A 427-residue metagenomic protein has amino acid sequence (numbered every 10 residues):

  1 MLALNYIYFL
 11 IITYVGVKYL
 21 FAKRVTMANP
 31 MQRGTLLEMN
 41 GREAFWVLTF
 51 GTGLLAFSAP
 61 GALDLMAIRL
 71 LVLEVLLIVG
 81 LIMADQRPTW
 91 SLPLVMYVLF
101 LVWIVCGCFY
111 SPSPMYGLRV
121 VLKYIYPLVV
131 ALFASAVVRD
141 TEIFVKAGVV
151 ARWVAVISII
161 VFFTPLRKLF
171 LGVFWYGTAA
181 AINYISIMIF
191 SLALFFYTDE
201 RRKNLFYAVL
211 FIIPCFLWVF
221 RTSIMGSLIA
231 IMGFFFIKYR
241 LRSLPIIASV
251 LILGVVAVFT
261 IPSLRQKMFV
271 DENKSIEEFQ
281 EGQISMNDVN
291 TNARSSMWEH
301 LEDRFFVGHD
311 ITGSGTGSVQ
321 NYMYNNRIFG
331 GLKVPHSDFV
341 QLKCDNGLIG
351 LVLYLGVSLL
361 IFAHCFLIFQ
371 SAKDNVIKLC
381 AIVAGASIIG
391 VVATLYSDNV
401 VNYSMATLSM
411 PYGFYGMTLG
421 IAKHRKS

Functional and structural regions predicted by a protein language model:
L2-Y6, S58-R69, P114-R119, F174-I182 (+4 more regions): Helix-loop-helix junctions and helix-breaking kinks within/between transmembrane helices of multi-pass membrane
Y8-K18, V383-S427: Transmembrane alpha-helices of multi-pass inner-membrane enzymes
Q32-L48, Q86-L99, I143-A151, K203-N204 (+1 more regions): Membrane-interfacial loop-to-transmembrane alpha-helix junctions, especially the N-terminal start
L65-L73, L92-I104, P114-A136, A155 (+2 more regions): Aromatic-anchored transmembrane helix interface
V129, V137, T141-L169, Y176-Y239 (+1 more regions): Alpha-helical transmembrane segments of multi-pass inner-membrane proteins
A136, N346-I389: Hydrophobic transmembrane alpha-helices and their immediate junctions
L217, K238-S285, D303-V307: A membrane-periplasm/extracellular boundary helix in multi-pass inner-membrane enzymes that assemble envelope glycans
S285-D303, V307-N346: Long extracytoplasmic/lumenal interhelical loops at the membrane interface of multi-pass membrane proteins
